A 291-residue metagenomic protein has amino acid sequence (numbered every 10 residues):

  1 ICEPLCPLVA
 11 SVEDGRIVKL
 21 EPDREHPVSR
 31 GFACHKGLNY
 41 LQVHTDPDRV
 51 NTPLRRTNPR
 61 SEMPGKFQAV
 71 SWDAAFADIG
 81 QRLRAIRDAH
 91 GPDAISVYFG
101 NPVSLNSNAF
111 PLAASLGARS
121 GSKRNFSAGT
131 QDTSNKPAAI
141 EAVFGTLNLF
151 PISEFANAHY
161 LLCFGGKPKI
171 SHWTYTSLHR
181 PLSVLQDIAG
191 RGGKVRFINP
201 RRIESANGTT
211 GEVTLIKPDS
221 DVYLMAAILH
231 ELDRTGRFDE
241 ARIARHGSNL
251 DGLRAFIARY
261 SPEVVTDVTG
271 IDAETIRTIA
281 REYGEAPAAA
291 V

Functional and structural regions predicted by a protein language model:
I1-T235, V264, D272: N-terminal export/assembly segments and adjacent metallocofactor-ligating motifs of anaerobic energy-metabolism
T45-V50, H230-Y260: Scaffold signal of the M16-like zinc-metallopeptidase fold and its non-catalytic homologs
H90-A94, F238-I243, A290: Flexible, glycine/charged-enriched surface loops at secondary-structure junctions
S104, I216, A241-R245, L253 (+1 more regions): A general boundary/transition motif marking the beginning of the first structured unit of a protein
I228, H246-V291: Active-site phosphate/pyrophosphate-binding segments
